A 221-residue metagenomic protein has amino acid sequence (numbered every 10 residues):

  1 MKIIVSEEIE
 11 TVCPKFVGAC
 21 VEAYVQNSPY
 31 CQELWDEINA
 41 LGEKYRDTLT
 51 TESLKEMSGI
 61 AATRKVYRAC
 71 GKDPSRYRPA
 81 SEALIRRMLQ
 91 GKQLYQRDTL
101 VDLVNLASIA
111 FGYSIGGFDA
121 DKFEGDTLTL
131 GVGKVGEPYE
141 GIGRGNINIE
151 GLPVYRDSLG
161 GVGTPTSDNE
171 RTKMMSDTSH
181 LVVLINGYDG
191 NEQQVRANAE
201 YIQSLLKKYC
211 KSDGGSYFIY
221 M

Functional and structural regions predicted by a protein language model:
M1-M221: Charge-biased, low-complexity intrinsically disordered regions
